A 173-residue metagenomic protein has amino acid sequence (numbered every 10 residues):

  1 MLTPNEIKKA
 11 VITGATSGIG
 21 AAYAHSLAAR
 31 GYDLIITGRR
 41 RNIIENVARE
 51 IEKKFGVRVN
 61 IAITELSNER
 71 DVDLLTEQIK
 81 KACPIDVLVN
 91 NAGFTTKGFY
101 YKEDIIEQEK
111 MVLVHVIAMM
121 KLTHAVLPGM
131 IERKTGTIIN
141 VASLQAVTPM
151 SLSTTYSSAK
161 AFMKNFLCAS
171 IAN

Functional and structural regions predicted by a protein language model:
T16-S17, R40: Conserved glycine-rich cofactor-binding loop
R30-N46: Conserved glycine-rich Rossmann-like NAD(P)H-binding loop of the short-chain dehydrogenase/reductase
I63-L74, I105: The beta1-alpha1 cofactor-binding region of Rossmann-like NAD(H)/NADP(H)-dependent oxidoreductases
N91-T96: Conserved NAD(P)H cofactor-binding loop of Rossmann-fold oxidoreductase domains
F99-V112: Substrate-binding pocket helix/loop in short-chain dehydrogenase/reductase
T123, A159: Active-site helix of classical SDR
S143: Residue(s) in the substrate-gating loop at a strand-loop-helix junction that position the organic substrate next
